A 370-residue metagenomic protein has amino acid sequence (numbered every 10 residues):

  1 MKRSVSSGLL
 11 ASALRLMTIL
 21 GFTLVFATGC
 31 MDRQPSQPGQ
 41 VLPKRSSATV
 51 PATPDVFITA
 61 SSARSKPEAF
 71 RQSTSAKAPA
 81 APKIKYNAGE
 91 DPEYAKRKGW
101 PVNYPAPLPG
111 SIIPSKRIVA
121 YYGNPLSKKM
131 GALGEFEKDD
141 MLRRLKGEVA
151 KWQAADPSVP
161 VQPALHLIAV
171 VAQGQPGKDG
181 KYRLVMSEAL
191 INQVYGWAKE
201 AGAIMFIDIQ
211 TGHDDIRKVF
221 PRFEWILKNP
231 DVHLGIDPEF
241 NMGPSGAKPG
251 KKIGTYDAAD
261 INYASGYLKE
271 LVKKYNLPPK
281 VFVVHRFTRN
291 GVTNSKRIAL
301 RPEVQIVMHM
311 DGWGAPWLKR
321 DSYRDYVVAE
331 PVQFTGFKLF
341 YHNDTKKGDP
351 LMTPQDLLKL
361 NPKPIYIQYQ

Functional and structural regions predicted by a protein language model:
S4-M17: Bacterial N-terminal signal peptides that target proteins for export
L16-V25: Bacterial N-terminal signal peptides
C30-L184, L300-I306, L318-Q370: Alpha/beta catalytic barrel-like cores
K151-Q153, P160-F240: Substrate-binding cleft of extracellular glycoside hydrolase catalytic domains
E188-I191, L227-P238, A258-N262, E303-L318: Acidic, His- and aromatic-enriched active-site or binding-groove loops in soluble protein domains that engage sugars
T211-D215, N276-G291: Aromatic-lined carbohydrate-recognition surfaces of secreted/lumenal glycan-active proteins
H213-L234, P249-L277: Eukaryote-skewed repeat-based solenoidal scaffolds used as protein-protein interaction platforms, primarily
G243-I253, A299, H309-G312: Extended amphipathic alpha-helical segments with heptad-repeat/coiled-coil character used for oligomerization, fusion
